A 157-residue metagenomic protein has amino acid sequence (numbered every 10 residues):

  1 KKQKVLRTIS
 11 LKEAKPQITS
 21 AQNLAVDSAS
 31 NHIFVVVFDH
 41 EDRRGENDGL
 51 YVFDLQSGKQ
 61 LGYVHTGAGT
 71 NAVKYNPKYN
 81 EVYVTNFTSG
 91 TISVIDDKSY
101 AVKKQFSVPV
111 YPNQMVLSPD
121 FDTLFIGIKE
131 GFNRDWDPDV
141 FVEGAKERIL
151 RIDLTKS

Functional and structural regions predicted by a protein language model:
K1-S157: Predominantly soluble domains enriched in secretory-pathway, periplasmic, or organellar proteins
